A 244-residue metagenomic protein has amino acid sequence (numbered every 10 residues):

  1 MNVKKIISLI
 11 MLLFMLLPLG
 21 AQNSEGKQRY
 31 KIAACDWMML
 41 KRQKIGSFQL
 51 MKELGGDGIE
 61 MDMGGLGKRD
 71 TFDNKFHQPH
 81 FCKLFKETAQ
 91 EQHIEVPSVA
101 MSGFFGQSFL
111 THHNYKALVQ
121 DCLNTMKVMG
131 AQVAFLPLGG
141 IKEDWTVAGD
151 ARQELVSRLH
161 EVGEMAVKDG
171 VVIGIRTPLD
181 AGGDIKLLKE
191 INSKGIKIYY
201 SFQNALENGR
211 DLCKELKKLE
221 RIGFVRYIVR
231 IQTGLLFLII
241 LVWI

Functional and structural regions predicted by a protein language model:
N2-L12: Sec-dependent signal peptide recognition, specifically the positively charged N-region followed immediately by
L12-G20: Hydrophobic h-region of N-terminal signal peptides that target proteins for export in Gram-negative bacteria
Y30-D36, D57-M61, V96-M101, A134-L136 (+3 more regions): Hydrophobic faces of well-ordered beta-strands that scaffold small-molecule active sites in alpha/beta enzyme cores
L40-E53, F85, H112-T125, N208-K218: Short, acidic/polar
K41, S47-F48, G67-K75, N204-I244: Gly/Pro-rich active-site loop or hairpin
K44-L66, T125-V133: Catalytic domains of carbohydrate-active enzymes, especially glycoside hydrolases
E60-K86, L138-T146: Glycine-rich, proline-tolerant flexible connector loops at the mouths of alpha/beta enzymes
Q90-Q92, F105-I198, L206: Active-site acidic/histidine proton-transfer and metal-coordination neighborhood in alpha/beta enzyme cores
